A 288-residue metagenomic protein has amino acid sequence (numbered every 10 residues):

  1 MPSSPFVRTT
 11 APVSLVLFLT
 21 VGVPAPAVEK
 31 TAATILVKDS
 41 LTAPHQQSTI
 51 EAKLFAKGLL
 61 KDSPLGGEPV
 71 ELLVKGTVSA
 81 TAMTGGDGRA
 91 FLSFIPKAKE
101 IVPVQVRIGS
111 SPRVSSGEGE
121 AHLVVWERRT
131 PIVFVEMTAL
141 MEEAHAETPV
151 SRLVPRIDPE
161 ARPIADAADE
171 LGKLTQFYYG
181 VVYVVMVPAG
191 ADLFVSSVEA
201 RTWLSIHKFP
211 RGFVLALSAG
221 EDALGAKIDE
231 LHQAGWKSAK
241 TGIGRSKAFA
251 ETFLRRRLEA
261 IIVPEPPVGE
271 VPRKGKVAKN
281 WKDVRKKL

Functional and structural regions predicted by a protein language model:
P2-V13: Bacterial N-terminal signal peptides that target proteins for export
V7, V21-V23: Short hydrophobic transmembrane-like helices used for membrane targeting/insertion
P12-V21: Bacterial N-terminal signal peptides
P26-R129: Beta-strand-enriched, solvent-exposed domains that form extended recognition/catalytic surfaces
K30-T34, G85-A90, G109, S115-G225: Alpha-helical substrate-recognition element adjacent to the catalytic core
D62-L65, Q176-F177, P210, W236-K237: Short helix-terminating capping/connector loops at secondary-structure junctions
L193-L288: C-terminal cap/substrate-recognition subdomain and adjoining C-terminal extension of metal-dependent phosphatase-like
